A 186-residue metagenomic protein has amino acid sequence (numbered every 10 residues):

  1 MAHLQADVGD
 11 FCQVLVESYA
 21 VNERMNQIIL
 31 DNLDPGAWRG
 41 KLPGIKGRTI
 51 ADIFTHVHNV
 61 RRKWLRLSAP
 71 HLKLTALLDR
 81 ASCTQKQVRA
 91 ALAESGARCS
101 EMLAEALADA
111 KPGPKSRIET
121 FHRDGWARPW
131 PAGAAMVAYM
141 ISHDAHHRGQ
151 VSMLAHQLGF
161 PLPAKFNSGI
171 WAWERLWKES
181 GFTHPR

Functional and structural regions predicted by a protein language model:
A2, G9, V16-L30, A37-R80 (+1 more regions): Short, contiguous alpha-helical
M25-I28, N32, E94, R98-E105 (+1 more regions): Solvent-exposed, charged/polar functional surfaces in cytosolic regulatory/catalytic domains
R66-D109: Helix-adjacent hinge/juxtasegments
E101-P112, M153, Q157-F160: Alpha-helix capping at helix-to-loop junctions
E105-A127: Acidic catalytic patch
